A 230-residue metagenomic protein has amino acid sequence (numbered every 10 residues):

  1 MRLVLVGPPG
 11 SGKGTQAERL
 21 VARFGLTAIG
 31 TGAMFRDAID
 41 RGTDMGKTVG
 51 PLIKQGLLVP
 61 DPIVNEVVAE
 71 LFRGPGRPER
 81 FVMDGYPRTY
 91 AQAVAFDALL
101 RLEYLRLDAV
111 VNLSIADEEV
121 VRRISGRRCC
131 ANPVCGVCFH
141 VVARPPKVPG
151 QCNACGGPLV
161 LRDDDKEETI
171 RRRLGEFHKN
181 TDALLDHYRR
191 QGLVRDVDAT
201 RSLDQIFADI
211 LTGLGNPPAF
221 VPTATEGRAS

Functional and structural regions predicted by a protein language model:
M1-S230: Glycine-rich phosphate-binding loop of ATP-dependent small-molecule kinases
